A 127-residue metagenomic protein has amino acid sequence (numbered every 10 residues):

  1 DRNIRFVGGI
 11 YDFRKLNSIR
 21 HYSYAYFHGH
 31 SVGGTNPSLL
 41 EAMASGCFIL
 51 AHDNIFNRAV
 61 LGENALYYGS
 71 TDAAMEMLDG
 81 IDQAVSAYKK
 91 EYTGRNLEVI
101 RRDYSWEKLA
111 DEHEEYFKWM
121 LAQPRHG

Functional and structural regions predicted by a protein language model:
D1-F13: Nucleotide-activated donor-binding/catalytic signature segment of Leloir-type glycosyltransferases, i.e., the conserved
R14-K15, A73: Short acidic active-site motifs
S18-G34, C47: Acidic donor-binding loop of glycosyltransferase active sites
N36-L39: Short glycine/serine-rich donor-binding loops of glycosyltransferases
A42-A44, R58: Short alpha-helix at the nucleotide-sugar/activated-sugar donor binding site of glycosyltransferases and closely
A44, F48-A51: Short hydrophobic beta-strand element within catalytic cores of glycosyltransferases and related nucleotide-activated
R58-I81: Change "using UDP/GDP/dTDP sugars" to "using nucleotide sugars
S86-R125: A charged, aromatic-enriched C-terminal amphipathic alpha-helix characteristic of glycosyltransferases across folds
